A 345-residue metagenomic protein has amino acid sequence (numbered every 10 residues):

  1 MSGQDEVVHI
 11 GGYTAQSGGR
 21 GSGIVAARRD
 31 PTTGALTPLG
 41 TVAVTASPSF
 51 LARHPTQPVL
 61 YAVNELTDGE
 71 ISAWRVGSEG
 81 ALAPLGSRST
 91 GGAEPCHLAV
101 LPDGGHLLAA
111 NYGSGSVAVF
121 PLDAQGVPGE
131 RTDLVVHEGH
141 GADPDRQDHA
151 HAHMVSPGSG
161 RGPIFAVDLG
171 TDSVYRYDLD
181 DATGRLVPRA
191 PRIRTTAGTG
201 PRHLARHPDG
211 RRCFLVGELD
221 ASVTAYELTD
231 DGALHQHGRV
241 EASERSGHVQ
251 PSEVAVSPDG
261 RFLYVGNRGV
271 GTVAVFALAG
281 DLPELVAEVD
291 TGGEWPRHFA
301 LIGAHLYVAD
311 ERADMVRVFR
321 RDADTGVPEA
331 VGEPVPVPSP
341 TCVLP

Functional and structural regions predicted by a protein language model:
Y13-A15, E65-T67, Y112, L122 (+7 more regions): Short loop/turn segments immediately following the C-termini of beta-strands
R20, T45-P55, G91-P102, E138-R161 (+4 more regions): Beta-rich, blade/repeat-based domains predominating in secreted/periplasmic proteins but also intracellular
A27-G34, A73-A81, V119-G129, Y177-R185 (+3 more regions): Short loop/turn segments immediately following beta-strands, especially the blade-tip and inter-blade linker loops
T37-A43, A83-S89, D133, G139-R146 (+4 more regions): A short beta-strand motif characteristic of beta-propeller blades
T37-G104: Blade-loop segments of beta-propeller domains
A81-M154: Asp-box/WD-like beta-propeller blade repeats and closely related beta-sheet repeat scaffolds
V249-D310: Loop/turn-rich, solvent-exposed surfaces of beta-rich toroidal or solenoidal domains
